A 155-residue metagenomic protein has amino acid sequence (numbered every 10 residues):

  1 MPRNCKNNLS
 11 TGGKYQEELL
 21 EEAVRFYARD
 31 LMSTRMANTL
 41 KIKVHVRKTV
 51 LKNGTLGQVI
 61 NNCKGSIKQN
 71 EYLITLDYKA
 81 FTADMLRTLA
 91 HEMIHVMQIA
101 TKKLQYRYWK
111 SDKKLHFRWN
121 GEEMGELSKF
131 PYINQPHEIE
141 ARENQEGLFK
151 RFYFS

Functional and structural regions predicted by a protein language model:
M1-T11: Acidic/histidine-rich, surface-exposed loop or edge segments in extracytoplasmic proteins
R3-N4, L40-L51: Propeptide-to-catalytic entry region of secreted or membrane-anchored zinc metalloproteases
Y15-T39: Zn2+-dependent metallopeptidase catalytic core
Q16, L20, L86, I133 (+1 more regions): Hydrophobic (often cysteine-bearing) scaffold residues that line and stabilize catalytic clefts of nucleotide/cofactor
L40, K103-S155: Metalloprotease/metallohydrolase-associated module, dominated by Zn2+-dependent proteases
Y72-L89: Short pre-active-site segment immediately N-terminal to the catalytic Zn-binding motif
R87-I99, A141: Active-site recognition of the HExxH zinc-binding catalytic motif
